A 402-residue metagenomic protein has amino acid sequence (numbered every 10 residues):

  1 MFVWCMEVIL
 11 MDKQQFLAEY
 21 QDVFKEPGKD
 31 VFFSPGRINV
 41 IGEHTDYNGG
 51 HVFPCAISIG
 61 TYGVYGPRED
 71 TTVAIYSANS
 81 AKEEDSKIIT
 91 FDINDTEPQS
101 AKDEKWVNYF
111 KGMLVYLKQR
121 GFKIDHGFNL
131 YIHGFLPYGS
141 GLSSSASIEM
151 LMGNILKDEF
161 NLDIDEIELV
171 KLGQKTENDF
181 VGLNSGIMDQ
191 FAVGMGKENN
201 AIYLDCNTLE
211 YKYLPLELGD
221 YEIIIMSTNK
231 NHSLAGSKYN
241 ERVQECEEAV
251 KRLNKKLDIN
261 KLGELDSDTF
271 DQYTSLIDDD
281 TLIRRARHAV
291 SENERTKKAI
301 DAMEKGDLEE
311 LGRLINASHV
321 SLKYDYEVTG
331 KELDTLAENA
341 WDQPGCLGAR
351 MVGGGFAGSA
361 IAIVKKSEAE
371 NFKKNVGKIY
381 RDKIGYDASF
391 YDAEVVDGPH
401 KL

Functional and structural regions predicted by a protein language model:
E7-R37, Y62-D103, N200-G348, I363-L402: C-terminal nucleotide
L10-F32, R37-G42, H51, F91 (+4 more regions): Gly/Ser-rich oxyanion-binding loop with an adjacent helix/lid that shapes the negatively charged ligand pocket
G49-A56, R242-V243: Short Gly/aromatic-enriched secondary-structure transition segments
F53-I57, T61-Y65: Catalytic-core region of right-hand nucleic acid polymerases
A146-S147, S359-I363: FabD-like malonyl-/acyl-CoA
A357-G358, S367: Active-site beta-strand/loop microenvironment that shapes enzyme catalytic pockets
